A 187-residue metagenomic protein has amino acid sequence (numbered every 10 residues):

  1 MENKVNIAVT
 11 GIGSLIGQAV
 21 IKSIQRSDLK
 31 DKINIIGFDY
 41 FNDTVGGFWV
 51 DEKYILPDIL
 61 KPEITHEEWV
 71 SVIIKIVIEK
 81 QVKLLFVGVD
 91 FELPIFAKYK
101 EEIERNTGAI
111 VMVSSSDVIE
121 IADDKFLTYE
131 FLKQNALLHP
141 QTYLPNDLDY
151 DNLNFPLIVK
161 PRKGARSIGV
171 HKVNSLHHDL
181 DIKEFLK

Functional and structural regions predicted by a protein language model:
M1-V111: ATP-binding N-terminal substructure of ATP-dependent carboxylate-amine bond-forming enzymes
V87, S114, T142-Y143: Residue-level detector of family-conserved "landmark" positions at structurally sensitive sites
N106-A122: Short, acidic/small-residue loops that bind anionic groups at enzyme active sites
I119-K187: Active-site nucleotide/adenylate-binding loops and adjacent lid/helix of ATP-dependent enzymes
